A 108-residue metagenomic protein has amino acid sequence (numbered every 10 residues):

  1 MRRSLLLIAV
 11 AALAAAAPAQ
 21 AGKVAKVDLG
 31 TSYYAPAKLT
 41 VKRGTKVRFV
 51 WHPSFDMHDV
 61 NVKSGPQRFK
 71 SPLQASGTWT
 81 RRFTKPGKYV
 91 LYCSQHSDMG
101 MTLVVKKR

Functional and structural regions predicted by a protein language model:
M1-R2, I8: N-terminal functional modules and adjacent low-complexity/disordered segments of proteins
R2, P18-R108: Extracytoplasmic copper-binding redox domains, predominantly the cupredoxin/blue-copper superfamily
L7-A15: Bacterial N-terminal signal peptides
